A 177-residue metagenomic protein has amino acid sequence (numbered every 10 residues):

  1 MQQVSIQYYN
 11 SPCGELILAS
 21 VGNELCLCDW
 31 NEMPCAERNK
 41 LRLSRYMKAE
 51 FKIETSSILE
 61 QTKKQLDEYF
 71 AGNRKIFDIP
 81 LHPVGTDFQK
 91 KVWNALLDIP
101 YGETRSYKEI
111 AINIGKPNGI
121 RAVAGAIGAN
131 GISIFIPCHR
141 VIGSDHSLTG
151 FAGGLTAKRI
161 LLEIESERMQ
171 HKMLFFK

Functional and structural regions predicted by a protein language model:
M1-P117, I164, R168-K177: Basic nucleic-acid-binding alpha-helical/helix-turn surface characteristic of O6-alkylguanine DNA
N39, P137, A157-K158: Short, hydrophobic-biased amphipathic alpha-helical segments
P100, G131, H146: Histidine- and aromatic-rich ligand-binding microenvironments
R121-N130: Regulatory, non-catalytic segments
I134-V141: Short Lys/Arg-enriched helix C-cap and helix-to-coil transition segments that create basic nucleic-acid-contact patches
S144-K177: …primarily DNA-binding HTH/wHTH and HhH modules…
